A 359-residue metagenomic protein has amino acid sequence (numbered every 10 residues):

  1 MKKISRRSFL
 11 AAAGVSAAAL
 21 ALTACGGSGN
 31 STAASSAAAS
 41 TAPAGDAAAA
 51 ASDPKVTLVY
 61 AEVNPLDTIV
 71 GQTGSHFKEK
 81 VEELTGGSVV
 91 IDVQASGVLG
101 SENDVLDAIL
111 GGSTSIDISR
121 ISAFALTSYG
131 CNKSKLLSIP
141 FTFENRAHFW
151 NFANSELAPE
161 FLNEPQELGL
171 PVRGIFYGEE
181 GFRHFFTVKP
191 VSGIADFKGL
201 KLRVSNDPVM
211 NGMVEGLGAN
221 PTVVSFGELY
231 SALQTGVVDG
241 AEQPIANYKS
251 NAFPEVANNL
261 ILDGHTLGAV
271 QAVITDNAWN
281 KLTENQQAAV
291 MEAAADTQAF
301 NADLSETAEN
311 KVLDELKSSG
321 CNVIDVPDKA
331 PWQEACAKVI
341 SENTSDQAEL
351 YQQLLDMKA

Functional and structural regions predicted by a protein language model:
K2-I4, A12-V15, G26-A38, A48-A147 (+2 more regions): N-terminal secretory/targeting leader peptides
H148-P159: A gly/proline- and charged-residue-enriched helix-loop-helix capping module
